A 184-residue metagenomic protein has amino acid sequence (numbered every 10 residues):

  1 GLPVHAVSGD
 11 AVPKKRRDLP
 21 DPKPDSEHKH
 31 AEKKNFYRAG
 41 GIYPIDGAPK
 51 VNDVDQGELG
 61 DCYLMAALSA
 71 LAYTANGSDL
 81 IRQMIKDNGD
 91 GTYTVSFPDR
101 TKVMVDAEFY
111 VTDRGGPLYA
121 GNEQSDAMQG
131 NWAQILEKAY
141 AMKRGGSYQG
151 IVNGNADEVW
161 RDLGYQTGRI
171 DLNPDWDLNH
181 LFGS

Functional and structural regions predicted by a protein language model:
G1-S184: Structured alpha-helical subdomains that flank or immediately precede key functional sites
